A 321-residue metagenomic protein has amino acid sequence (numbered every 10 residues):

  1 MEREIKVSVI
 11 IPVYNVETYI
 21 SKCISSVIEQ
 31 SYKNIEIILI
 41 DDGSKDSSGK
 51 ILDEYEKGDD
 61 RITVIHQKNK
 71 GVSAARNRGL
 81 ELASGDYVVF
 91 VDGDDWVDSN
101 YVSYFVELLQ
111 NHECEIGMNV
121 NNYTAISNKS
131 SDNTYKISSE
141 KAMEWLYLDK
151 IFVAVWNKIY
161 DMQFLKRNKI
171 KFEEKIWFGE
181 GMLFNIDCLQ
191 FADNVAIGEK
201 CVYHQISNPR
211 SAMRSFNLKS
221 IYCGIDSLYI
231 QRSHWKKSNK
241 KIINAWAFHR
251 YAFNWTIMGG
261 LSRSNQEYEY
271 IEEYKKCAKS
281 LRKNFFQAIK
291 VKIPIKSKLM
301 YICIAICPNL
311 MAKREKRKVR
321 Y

Functional and structural regions predicted by a protein language model:
M1-I230, K237, C303: Nucleotide-sugar donor-binding/catalytic module of glycosyltransferases that assemble extracellular/cell-envelope
G79, D161, F253, Y301 (+1 more regions): Sequence-pattern detector for short linear motifs and compositional/periodic biases rather than a specific fold
D193-N194, G259-G260, N309: Short alpha-helix boundary/capping motifs
K200-N208, R214-K241, F253-F285: Catalytic core of nucleotide-sugar-dependent glycosyltransferases
I242-W246: Residues within HEAT/ARM-like alpha-solenoid scaffolds
S264-Y321: Membrane-interface aromatic/basic loop that binds lipid-linked glycans or pyrophosphate carriers, typified by
